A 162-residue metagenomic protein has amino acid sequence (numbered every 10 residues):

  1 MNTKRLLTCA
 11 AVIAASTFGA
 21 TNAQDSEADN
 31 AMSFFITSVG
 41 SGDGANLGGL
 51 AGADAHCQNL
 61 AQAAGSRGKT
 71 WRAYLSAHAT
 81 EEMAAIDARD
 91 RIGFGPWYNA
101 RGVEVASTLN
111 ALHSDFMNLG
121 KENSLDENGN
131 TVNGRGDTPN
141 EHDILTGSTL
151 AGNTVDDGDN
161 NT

Functional and structural regions predicted by a protein language model:
N2-N22: Gram-negative bacterial Sec-dependent N-terminal signal peptides
A23-T162: Secreted/extracellular ectodomain signature
